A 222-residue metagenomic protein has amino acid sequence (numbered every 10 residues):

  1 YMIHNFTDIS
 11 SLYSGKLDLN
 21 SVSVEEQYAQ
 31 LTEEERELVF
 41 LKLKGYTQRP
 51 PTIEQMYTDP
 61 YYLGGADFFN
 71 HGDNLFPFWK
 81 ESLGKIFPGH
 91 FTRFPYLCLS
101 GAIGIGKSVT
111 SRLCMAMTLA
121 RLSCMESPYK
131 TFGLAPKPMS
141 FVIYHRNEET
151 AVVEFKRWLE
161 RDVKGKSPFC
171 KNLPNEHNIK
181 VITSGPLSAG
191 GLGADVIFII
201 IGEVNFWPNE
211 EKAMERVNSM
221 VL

Functional and structural regions predicted by a protein language model:
Y1-L222: Phosphate/NTP-binding elements of NTP-utilizing enzymes
